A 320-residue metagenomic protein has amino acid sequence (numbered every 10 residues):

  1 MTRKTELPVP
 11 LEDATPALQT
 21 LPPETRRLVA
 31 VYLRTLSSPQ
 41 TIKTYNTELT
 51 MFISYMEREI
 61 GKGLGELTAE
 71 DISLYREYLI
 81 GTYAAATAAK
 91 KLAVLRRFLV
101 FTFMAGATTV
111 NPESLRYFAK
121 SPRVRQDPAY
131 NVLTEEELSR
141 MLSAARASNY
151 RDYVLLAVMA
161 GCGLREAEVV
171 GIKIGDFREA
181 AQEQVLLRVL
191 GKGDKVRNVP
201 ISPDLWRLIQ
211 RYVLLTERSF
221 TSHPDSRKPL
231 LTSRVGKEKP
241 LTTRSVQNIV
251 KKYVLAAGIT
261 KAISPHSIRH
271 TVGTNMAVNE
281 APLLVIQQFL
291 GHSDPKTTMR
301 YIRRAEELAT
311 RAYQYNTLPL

Functional and structural regions predicted by a protein language model:
M1-L320: Conserved catalytic core of the tyrosine transesterase superfamily
